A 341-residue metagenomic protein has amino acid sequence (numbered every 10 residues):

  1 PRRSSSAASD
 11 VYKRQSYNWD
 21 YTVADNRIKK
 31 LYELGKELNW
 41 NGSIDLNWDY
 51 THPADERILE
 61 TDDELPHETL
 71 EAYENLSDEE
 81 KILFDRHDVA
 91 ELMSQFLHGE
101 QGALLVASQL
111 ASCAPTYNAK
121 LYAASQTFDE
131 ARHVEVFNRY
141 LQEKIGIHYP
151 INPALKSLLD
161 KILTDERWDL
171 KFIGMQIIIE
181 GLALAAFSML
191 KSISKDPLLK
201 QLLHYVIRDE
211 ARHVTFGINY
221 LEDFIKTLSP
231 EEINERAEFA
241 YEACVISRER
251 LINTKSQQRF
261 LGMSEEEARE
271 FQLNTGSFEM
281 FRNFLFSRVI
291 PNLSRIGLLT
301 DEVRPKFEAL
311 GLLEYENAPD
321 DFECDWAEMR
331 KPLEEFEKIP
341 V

Functional and structural regions predicted by a protein language model:
P1-A8, Y12: Single conserved hydrophobic/aromatic residue that forms the stacking wall/gate of nucleotide- or nucleobase-binding
K13-Y17, I28-K30, W48, V245-V341: C-terminal accessory extensions/subdomains outside the catalytic/core fold
I28, L34-L65, T127-P150, G217-E222: Conserved alpha-helical segments that form or flank metal/cofactor-binding pockets of metalloenzymes
D63-N118: Long, hydrophobic/aromatic-enriched structural stretches that serve as scaffold segments
E71-Q95, P153-I177, I193-S194, E242-F260: Acidic/His metal-coordination segments adjacent to aromatic residues that form catalytic metal sites in metalloenzymes
F96-L104, Q126-L141, Q176-F187, V206-G217 (+2 more regions): Alpha-helical transition-metal enzyme core signature, strongest for iron centers
A103-T164: Long, hydrophobic, well-ordered secondary-structure blocks that form the structural core and pocket-lining surfaces
L110-L121, K144-I147, S188-Y205, N219-E235 (+1 more regions): Inter-helical turn/loop segments and adjacent helix faces that build the functional surface of alpha-helical bundle
